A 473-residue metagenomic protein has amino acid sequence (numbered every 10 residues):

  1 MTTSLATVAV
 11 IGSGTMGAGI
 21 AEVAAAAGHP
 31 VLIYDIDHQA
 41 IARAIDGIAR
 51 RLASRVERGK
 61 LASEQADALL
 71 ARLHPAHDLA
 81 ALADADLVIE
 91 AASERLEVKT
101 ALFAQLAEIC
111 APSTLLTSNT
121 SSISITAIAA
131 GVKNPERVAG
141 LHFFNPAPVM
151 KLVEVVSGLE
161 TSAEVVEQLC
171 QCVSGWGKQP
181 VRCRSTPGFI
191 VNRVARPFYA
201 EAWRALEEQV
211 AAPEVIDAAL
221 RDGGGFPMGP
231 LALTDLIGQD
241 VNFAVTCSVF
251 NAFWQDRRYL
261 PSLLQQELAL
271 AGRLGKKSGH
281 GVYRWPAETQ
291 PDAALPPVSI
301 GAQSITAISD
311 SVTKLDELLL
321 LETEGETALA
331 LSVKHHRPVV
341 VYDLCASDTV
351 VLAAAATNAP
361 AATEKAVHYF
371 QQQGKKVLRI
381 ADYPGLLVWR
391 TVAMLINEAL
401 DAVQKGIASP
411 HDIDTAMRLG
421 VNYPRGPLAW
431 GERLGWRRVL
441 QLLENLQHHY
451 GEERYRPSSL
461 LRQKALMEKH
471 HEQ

Functional and structural regions predicted by a protein language model:
M1-R51, H74, A302-S309, H335-V339 (+1 more regions): NAD(P)+-binding Rossmann beta1-loop-alpha1 motif at the extreme N-terminus of oxidoreductases
T2-S4, A27-H29, K178-S185, P197 (+1 more regions): NAD(P)-dependent Rossmann-like dehydrogenase/reductase catalytic/cofactor-binding core
I11, G19, Y34, L69 (+6 more regions): Structural motif
L32, H74, I89, A139-L141 (+3 more regions): Hydrophobic/aromatic beta-strand patches that form the interior of the parallel beta-sheet core in alpha/beta enzyme
I36, A40, V56-L115, I123 (+1 more regions): Rossmann-like NAD(P)-binding element
L61-H74, E136-R137, K178, R337 (+1 more regions): A short helix-to-beta-strand connector/capping loop
A101-V149, S157-C170, L318-T363: Rossmann-fold NAD(P)-binding glycine/threonine-rich loop
I190-R193, A202-A205: Conserved anion/nucleotide-ligand pocket segment
